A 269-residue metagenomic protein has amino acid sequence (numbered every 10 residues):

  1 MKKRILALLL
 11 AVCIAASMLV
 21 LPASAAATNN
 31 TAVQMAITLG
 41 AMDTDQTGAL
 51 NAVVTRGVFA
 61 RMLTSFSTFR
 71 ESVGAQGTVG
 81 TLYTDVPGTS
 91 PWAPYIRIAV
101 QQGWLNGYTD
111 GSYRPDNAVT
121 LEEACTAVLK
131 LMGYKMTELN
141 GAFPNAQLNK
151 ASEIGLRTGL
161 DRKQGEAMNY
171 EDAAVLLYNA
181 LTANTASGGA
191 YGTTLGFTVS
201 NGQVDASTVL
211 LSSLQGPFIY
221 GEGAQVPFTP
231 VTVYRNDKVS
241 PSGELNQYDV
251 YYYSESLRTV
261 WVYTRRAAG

Functional and structural regions predicted by a protein language model:
K2-T31, I37-A60, T64-A93, Q102-E122 (+3 more regions): Feature responds to low-complexity, polar/acidic, surface-exposed segments characteristic of secreted/exported proteins
A99: N-terminal cofactor/phosphate-binding cores enriched in small/glycine residues, especially glycine-rich loops such as
Y170: Extracellular structured ligand-interaction cores
Y178: Conserved redox-cofactor binding core of oxidoreductases
D237-Y251: Short nucleic-acid-contacting surface segments enriched for D/E, G, S/T with interspersed K/R
